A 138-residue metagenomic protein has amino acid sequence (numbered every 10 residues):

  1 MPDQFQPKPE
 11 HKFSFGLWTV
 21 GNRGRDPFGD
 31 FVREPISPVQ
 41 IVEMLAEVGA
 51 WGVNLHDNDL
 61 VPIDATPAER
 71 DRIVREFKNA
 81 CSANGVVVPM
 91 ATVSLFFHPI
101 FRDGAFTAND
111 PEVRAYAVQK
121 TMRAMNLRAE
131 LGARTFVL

Functional and structural regions predicted by a protein language model:
M1-T135: N-terminal pre-domain/capping segments
L138: Short, conserved phosphate-binding/catalytic loop or strand-edge motifs used in phosphoryl-/nucleotidyl-transfer
